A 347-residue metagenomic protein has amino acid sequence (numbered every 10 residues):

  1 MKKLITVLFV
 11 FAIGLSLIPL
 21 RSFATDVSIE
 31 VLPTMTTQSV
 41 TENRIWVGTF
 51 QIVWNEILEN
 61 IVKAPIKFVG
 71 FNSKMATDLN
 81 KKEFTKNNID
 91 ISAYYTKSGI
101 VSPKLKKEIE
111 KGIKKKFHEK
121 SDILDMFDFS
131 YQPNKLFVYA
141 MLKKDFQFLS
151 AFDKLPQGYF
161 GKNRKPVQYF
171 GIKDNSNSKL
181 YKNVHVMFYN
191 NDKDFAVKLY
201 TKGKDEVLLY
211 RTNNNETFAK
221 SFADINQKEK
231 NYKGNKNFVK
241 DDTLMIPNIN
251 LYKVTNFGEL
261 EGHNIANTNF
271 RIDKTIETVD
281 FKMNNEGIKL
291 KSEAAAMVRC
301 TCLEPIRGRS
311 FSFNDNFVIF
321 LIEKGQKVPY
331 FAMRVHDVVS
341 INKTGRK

Functional and structural regions predicted by a protein language model:
M1-L4: Positively charged n-region of N-terminal signal peptides that target proteins for export
L8-S16: Bacterial N-terminal signal peptides
F23-K347: Hydrophobic-core positions in well-structured secondary-structure elements of globular domains
